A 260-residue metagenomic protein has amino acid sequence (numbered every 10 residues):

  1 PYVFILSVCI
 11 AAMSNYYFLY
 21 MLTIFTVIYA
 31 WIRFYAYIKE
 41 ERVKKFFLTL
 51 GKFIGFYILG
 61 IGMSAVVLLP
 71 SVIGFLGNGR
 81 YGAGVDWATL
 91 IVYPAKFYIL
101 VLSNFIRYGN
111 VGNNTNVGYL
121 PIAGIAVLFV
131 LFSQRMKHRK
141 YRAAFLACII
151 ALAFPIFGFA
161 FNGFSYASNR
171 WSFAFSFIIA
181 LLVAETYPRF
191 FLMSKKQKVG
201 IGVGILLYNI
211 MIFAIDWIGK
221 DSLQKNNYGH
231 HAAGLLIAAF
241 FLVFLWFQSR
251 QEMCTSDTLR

Functional and structural regions predicted by a protein language model:
P1, F18, A143-F154, F161-N162 (+1 more regions): Contiguous transmembrane helix-bundle modules in multi-pass membrane proteins
P1-F4, T49-F53, F173: Residue-level signature of transmembrane alpha-helical entry/exit and packing/kink sites in multi-pass membrane
Y2-N15, L59-G62, L206: Membrane-interface alpha helices of multi-pass inner-membrane proteins
L22-L59, A238-F244: Perimembrane helix-loop-helix junctions
T26, P70, L182-E185: Transmembrane alpha-helix boundary/anchor motif
A30-E41, L128-H138, A184-L192, V243-M253: Structural signal for the C-terminal ends of transmembrane alpha-helices and the immediately following loop
T49-N169, A214-Y228: Periplasmic/ER-lumenal interhelical loops and adjacent helix-loop junctions in multi-pass membrane proteins
